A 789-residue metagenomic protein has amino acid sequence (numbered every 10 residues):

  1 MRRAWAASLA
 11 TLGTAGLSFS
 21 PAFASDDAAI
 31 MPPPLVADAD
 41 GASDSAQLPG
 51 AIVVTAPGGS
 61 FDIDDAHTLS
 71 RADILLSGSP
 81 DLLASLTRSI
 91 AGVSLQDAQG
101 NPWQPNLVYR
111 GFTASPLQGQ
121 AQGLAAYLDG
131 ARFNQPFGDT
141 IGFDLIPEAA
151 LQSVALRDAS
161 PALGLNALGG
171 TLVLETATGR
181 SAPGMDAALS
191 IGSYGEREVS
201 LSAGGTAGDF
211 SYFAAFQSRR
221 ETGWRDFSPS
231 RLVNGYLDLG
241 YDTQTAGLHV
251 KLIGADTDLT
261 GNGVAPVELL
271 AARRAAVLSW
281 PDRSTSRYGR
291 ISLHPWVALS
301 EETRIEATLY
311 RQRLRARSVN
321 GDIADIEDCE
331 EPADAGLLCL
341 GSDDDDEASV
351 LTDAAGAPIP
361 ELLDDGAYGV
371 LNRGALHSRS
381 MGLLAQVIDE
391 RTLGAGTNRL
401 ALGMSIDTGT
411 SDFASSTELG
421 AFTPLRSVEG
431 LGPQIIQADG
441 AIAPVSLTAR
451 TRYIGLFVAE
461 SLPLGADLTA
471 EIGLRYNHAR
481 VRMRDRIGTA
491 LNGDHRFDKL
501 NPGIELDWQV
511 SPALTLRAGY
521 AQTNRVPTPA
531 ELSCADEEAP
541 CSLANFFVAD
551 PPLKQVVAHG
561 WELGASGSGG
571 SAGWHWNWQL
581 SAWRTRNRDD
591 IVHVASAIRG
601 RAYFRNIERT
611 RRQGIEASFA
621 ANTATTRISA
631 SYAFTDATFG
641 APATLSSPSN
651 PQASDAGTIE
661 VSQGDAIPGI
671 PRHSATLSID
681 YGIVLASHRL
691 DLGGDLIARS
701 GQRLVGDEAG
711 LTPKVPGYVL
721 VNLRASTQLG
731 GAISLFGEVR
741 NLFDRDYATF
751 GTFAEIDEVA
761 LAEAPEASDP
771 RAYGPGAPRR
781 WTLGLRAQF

Functional and structural regions predicted by a protein language model:
G41-S77, L83-S85, W103-L107, L124: N-terminal periplasmic "start-of-domain" segments of outer-membrane beta-barrel proteins
S89, F133-Q135, D144-D186, Q788: A beta-strand signature from Gram-negative outer-membrane beta-barrel systems, especially the internal plug domain
I191-R220, R225-N262, P281-I305, F457 (+2 more regions): Transmembrane beta-barrel wall of Gram-negative outer-membrane proteins
G247-H249, S286-D485, Q579-A582, N622: Face-selective signature of the C-terminal outer-membrane beta-barrel domain
D258-A272, R480-R482, D494, W508 (+5 more regions): Surface-exposed extracellular loop regions of Gram-negative outer-membrane beta-barrel proteins, predominantly
R304-D322, Q509, T515-A521, P552-I615 (+3 more regions): Membrane-embedded beta-barrel scaffold of Gram-negative outer-membrane proteins
Q386-D389, L464-A466, A470, A479 (+3 more regions): Gram-negative outer-membrane beta-barrel transporters
N524, L696-D707, T727-F789: C-terminal beta-signal and adjacent terminal beta-strands/loops of Gram-negative outer-membrane beta-barrel proteins
